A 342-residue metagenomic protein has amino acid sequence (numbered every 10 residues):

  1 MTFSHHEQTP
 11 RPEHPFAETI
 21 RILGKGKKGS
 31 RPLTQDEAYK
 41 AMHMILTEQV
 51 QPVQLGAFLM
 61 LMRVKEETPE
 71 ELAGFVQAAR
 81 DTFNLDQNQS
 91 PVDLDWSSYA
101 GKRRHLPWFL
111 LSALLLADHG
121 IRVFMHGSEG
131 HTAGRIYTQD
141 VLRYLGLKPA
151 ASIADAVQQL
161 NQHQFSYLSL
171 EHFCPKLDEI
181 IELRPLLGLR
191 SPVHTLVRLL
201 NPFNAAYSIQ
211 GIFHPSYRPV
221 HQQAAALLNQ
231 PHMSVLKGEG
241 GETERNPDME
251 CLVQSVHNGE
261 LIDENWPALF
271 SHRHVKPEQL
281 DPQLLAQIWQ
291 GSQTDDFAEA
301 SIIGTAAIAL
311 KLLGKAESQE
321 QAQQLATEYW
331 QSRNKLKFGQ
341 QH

Functional and structural regions predicted by a protein language model:
T2-H105, A117-H119, V123, S271 (+3 more regions): Acidic, glycine/proline-rich low-complexity segments that act as flexible tails and inter-domain linkers
P91-Q159: A generic, well-ordered mixed alpha/beta core segment in the N-terminal half of proteins
V92-D95, I121-F124, D140, K148 (+6 more regions): Structural motif
A151-G211: Phosphate/diphosphate-binding glycine-rich loops and adjacent basic-rich segments that engage nucleotide
A206-E244: Glycine-rich ThDP/TPP pyrophosphate-binding loop and its adjacent helix/strand module within ThDP-dependent enzymes
D248-H257, I262-D263: Short polybasic amphipathic segments
G259-L313: A hydrophobic, small-residue-rich beta->alpha segment in the mid-to-C-terminal subdomain of diverse proteins
